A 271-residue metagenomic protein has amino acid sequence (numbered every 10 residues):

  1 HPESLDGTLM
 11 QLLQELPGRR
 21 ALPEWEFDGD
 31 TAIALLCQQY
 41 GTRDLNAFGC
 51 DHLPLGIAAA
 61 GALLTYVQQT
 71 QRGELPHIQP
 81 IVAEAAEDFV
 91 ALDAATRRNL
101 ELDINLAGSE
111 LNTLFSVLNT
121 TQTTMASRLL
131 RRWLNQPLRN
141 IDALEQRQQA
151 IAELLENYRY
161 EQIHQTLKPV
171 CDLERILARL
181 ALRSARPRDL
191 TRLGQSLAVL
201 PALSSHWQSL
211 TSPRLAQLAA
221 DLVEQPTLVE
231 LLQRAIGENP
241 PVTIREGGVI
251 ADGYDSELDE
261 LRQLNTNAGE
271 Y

Functional and structural regions predicted by a protein language model:
H1-E153, E161, Q165-A181, A185-Y271: Charged catalytic and DNA/RNA-contacting regions of genome-maintenance and nucleic-acid-processing enzymes
